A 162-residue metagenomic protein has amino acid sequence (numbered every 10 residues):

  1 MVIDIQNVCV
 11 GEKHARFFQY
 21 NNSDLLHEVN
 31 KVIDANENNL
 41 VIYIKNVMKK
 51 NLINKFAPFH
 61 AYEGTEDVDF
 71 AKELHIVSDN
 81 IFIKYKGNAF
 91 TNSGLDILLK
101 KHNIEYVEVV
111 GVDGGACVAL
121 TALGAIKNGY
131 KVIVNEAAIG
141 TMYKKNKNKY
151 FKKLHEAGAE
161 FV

Functional and structural regions predicted by a protein language model:
M1-N80, A159-E160: Active-site acidic carboxylates
Q19, F59-Y62, I126-K127, Y150-K153: Short, hinge-like loop/turn segments at secondary-structure boundaries
E63-V112: Internal catalytic-core helix/loop-beta-alpha segment that presents or stabilizes conserved functional determinants
T91-N92, C117-A119: Short, well-ordered alpha-helical microsegments
I104, Y130-K131, A159: Short phosphate-binding/catalytic loops that engage adenosine nucleotides
E108-V112, Y130-K144: A short glycine-rich beta-strand->turn/loop micro-motif centered on a GG-aromatic cluster
V118-N128: Short Gly/Thr/Asp-enriched flexible loops that form oxyanion-binding sites at enzyme active sites
L154-V162: A glycine-rich helix N-cap at a beta->alpha junction
